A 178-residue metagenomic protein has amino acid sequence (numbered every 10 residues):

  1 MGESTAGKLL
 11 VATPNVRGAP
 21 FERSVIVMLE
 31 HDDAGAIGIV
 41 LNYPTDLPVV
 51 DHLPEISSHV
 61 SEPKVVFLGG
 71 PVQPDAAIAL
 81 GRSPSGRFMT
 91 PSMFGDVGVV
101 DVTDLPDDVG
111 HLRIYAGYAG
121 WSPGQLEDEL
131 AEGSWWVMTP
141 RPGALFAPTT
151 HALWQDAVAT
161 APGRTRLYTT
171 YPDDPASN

Functional and structural regions predicted by a protein language model:
M1-N178: A short aromatic-anchored loop/beta-hairpin motif
